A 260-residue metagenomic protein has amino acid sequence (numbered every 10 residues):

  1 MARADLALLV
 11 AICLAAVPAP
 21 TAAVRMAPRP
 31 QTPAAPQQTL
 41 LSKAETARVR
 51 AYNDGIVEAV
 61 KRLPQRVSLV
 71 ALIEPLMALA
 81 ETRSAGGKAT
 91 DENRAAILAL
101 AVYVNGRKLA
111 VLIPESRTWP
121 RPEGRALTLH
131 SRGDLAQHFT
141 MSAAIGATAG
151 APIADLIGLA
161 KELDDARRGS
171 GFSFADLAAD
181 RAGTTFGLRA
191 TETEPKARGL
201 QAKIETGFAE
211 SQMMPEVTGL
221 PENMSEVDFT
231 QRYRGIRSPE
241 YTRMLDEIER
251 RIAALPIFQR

Functional and structural regions predicted by a protein language model:
A2-L156, A166-L177, R181-R260: Intrinsically disordered, low-complexity, mixed-charge
E162: TRNA-recognition modules of translation machinery and tRNA-sensing kinases, especially anticodon-binding
